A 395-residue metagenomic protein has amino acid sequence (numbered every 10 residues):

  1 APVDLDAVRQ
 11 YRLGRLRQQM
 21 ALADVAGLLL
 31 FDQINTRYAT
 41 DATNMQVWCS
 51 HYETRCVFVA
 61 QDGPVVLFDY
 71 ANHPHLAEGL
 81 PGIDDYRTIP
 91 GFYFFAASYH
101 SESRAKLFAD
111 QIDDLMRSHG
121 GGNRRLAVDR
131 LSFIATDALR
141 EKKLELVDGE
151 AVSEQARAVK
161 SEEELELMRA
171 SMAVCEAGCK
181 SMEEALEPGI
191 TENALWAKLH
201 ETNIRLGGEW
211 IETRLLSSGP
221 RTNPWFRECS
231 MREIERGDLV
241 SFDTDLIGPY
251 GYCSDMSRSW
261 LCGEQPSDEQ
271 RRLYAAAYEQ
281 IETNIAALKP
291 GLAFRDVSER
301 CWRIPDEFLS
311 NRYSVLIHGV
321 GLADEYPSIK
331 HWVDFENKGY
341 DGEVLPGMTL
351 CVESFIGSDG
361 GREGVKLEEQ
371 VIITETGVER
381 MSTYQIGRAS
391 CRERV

Functional and structural regions predicted by a protein language model:
A1-R392: Active-site neighborhoods and metal-handling regions in enzymes and metal-associated proteins
